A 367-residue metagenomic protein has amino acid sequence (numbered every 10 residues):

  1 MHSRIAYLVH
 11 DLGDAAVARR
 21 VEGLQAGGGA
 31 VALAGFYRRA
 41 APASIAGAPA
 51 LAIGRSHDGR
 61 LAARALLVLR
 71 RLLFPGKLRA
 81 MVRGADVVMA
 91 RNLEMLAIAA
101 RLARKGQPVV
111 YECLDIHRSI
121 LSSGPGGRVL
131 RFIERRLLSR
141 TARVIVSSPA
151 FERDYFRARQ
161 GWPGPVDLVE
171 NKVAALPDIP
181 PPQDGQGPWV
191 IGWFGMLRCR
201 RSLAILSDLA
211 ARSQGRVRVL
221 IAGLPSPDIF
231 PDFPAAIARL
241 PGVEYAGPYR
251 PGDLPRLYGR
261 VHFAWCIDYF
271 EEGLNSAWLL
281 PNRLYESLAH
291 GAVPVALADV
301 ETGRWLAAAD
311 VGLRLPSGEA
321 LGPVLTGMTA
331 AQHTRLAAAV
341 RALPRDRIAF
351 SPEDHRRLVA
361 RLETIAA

Functional and structural regions predicted by a protein language model:
M1-A41, R143, Q160, E170 (+1 more regions): N-terminal subdomain of nucleotide-sugar transferases
A6-L8, I145, P182-R201, L206-A210 (+2 more regions): Conserved donor-binding/catalytic core segment of Leloir-type glycosyltransferases
A15, R201, P248-Y285, A296-R304: Nucleotide-sugar-dependent
G35, R118, R131, R135-I179: Donor nucleotide-sugar binding/catalytic pocket of nucleotide-sugar-dependent glycosyltransferases
L66-F74, P108-V110, H117-L137, A175-D178: Nucleotide-sugar donor phosphate/pyrophosphate-binding loop at the beta->alpha transition of glycosyltransferases
P75-R83, A97, R101, Y111 (+2 more regions): Membrane-proximal helix-turn-helix segments that form the acceptor-binding/catalytic region of lipid-linked
G223, P231-Y258: Nucleotide-activated donor-binding/catalytic signature segment of Leloir-type glycosyltransferases, i.e., the conserved
E319-P323, A330-E363: A charged, aromatic-enriched C-terminal amphipathic alpha-helix characteristic of glycosyltransferases across folds
